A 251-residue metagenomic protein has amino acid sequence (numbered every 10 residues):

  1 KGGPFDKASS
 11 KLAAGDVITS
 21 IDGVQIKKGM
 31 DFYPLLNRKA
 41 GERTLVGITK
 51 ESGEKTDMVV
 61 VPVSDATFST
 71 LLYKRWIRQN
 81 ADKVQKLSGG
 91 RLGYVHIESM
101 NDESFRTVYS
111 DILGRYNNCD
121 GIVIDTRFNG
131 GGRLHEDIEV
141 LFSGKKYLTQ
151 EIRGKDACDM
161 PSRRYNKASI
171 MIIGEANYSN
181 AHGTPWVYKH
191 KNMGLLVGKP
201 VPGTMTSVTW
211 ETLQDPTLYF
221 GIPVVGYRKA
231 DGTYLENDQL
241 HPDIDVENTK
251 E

Functional and structural regions predicted by a protein language model:
K1, D57-V59, L235-N237: Short, well-ordered strand-loop elements centered on a beta-strand within folded domains, enriched for acidic residues
K1-K28, D102, V225: PDZ/PDZ-like domain segments forming the peptide/carboxylate-binding groove, activating on the N-terminal beta-strands
P4, V24-D215: Cleft-lining beta-strand/loop regions that shape enzyme active-site pockets
S10-K11, G131, M205, Q239: Glycine-centered small-residue hotspots that permit tight backbone geometry or close packing
A14, Y116-D120, D238-V246: Short acidic (Asp/Glu) and glycine-rich catalytic loops that position anionic groups and cofactors
G41, M193-K250: C-terminal structured "cap/appendage" subdomains that terminate the fold
